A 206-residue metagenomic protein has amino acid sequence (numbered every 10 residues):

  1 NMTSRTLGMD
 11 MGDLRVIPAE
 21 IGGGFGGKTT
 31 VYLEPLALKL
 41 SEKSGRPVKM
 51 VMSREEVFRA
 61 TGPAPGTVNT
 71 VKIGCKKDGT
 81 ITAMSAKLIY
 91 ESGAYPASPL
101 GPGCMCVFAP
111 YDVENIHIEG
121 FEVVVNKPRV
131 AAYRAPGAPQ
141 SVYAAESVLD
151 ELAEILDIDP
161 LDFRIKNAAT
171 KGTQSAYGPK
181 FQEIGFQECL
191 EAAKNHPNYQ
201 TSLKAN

Functional and structural regions predicted by a protein language model:
N1-N206: Structural alpha/beta core scaffold segments of enzyme domains
